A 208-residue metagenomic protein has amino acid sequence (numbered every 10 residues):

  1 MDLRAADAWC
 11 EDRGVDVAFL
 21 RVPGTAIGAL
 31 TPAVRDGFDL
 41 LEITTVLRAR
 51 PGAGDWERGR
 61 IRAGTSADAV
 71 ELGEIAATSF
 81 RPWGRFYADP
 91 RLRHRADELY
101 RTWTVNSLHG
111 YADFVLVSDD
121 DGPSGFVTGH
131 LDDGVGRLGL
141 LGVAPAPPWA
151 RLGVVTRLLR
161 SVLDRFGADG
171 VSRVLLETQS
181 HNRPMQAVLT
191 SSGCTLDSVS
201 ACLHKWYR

Functional and structural regions predicted by a protein language model:
M1, P23, L141-R151, T178-Q179: A short, internal acetyl-CoA/4′-phosphopantetheine-binding micro-motif in the GNAT/acyltransferase core
M1-A67, E177, S192, S200-K205: Acyl-donor-binding surface of acyltransferase catalytic domains
D2-W9, V143, A150-A168, A187-S191: Conserved acetyl-CoA-binding loop-helix of GNAT-fold acetyltransferases
C10, V15, I75-P90, S107: Helix-loop element at the rim of GNAT/NAT acetyltransferase active sites that forms part of the acceptor-substrate
L41, D121-F126, P184, D197: Glycine-rich acetyl-CoA-binding "A-motif" of GNAT/NAT acetyltransferases
R60-W83: A short beta-loop-alpha structural element at the N-terminal edge of CoA-dependent acyl/N-acetyltransferase catalytic
R85-L99, N106-P145: A conserved beta-strand-loop-helix scaffold within acyl/acetyltransferase catalytic domains
R160-R208: C-terminal appended segment following the main domain
